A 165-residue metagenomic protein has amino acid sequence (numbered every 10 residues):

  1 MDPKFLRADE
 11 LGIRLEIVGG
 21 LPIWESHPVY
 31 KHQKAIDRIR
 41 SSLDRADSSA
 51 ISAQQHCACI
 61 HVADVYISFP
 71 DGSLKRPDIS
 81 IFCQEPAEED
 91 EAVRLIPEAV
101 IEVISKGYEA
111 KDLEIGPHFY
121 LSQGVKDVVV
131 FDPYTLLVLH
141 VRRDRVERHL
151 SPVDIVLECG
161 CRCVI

Functional and structural regions predicted by a protein language model:
M1-I165: Gly/Pro/Ser/Thr-rich low-complexity, intrinsically disordered segments predominantly at protein N-termini
